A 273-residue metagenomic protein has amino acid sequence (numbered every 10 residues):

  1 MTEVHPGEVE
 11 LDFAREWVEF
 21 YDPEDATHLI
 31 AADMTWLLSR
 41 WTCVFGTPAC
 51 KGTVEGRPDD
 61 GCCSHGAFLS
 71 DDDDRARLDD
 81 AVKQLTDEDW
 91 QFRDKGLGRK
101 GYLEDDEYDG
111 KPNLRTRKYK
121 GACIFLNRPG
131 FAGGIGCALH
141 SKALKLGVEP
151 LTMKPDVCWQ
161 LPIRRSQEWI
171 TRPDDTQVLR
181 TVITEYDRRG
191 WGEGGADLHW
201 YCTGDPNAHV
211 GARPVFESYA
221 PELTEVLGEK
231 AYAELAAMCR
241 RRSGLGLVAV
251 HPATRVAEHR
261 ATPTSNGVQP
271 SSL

Functional and structural regions predicted by a protein language model:
M1-L273: Short loop/turn segments that flank or connect secondary-structure elements
